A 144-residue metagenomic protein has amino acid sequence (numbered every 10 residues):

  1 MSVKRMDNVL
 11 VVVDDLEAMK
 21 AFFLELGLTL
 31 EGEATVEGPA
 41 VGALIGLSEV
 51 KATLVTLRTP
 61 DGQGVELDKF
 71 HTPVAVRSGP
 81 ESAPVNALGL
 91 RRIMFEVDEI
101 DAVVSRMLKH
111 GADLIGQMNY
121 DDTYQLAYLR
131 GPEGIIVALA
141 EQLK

Functional and structural regions predicted by a protein language model:
M1-A21, L26-G32, L90-F95, L143-K144: N-terminal beta-strand motif that seeds the catalytic metal site of vicinal oxygen chelate
S2, E33-T35, T53-R58, V65-D68 (+4 more regions): Vicinal oxygen chelate
R5, V50-K51, G89, T123: Exposed loop/turn and edge beta-strand positions of beta-sandwich/beta-sheet ligand-binding modules
V12-G62, K109, A127-R130: Core segments of cupin and vicinal oxygen chelate
L16, I100-D101: Alpha-helix N-cap/helix-start and coil->helix boundary motif
G38-A43, V74-P80: A short, acidic/glycine-rich surface segment
G46, A83-N86: Alpha-helix initiation/capping motif
